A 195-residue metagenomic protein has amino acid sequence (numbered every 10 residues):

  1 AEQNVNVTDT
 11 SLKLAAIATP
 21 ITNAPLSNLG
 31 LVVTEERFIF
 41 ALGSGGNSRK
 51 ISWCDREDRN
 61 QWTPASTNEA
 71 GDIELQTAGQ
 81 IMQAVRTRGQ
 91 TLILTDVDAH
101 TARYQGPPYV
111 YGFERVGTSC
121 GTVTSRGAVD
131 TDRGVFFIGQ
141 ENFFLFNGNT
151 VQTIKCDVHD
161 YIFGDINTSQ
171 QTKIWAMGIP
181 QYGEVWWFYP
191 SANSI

Functional and structural regions predicted by a protein language model:
A1, S52-C54, K155, F163: Short Trp-Ser/Thr-centered turn/loop motifs at beta-strand boundaries
A1-R37, G43-G45, N68: Disordered, low-complexity "stalk" and linker segments at domain junctions of extracellular and cell-surface proteins
V7, A41-L42, W53, T101 (+1 more regions): Hydrophobic side chains in beta-strands
S11-A16, N60-T67, P107-F113, Q152-I154: Beta-strand initiation motifs
T19, A24, T63, E69 (+3 more regions): Intrinsic-disorder/low-complexity coil detector
L29-T63, T77: Carboxylate/His-rich catalytic cores and anion/metal-binding grooves
R37, T77-I195: Beta-sheet-dominated scaffold domains
